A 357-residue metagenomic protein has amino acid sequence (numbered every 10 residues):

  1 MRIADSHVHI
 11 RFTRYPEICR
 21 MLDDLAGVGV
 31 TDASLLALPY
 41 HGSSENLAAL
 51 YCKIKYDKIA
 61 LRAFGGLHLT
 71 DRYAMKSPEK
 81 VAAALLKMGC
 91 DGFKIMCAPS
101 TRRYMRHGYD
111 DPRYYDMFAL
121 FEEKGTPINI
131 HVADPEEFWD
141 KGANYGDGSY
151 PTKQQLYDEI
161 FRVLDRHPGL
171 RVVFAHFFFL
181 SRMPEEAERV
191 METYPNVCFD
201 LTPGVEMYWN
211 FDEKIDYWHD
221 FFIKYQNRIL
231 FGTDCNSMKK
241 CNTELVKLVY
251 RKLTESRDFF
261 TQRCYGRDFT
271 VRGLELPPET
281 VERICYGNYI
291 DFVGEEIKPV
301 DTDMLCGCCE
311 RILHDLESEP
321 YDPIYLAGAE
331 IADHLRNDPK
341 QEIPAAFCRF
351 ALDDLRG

Functional and structural regions predicted by a protein language model:
M1-I54: An N-terminally biased module of ancient metal coordination in phosphate/nucleic-acid-related enzymes
I3-V8, A33-L36, L61-G66, F93-I95 (+4 more regions): Hydrophobic faces of well-ordered beta-strands that scaffold small-molecule active sites in alpha/beta enzyme cores
I10-I18, A37-N46, L69-S77, T101-D110 (+3 more regions): Acidic-and-aromatic substrate-binding clefts and catalytic sites of carbohydrate-active enzymes
Y15, R171-V173, F177-L355: H/E-rich (His + Asp/Glu) clusters that bind or coordinate divalent metals
E17-I18, E45-C52, A74-A84, R106 (+4 more regions): Distinct, well-ordered alpha-helical segments
D24-V28, A84-L85, F121, V163: Generic structural signal for hydrophobic
N46-A143, S149, P195-C198, P203-V205: Active-site gating/metal-coordination segments in enzymes
